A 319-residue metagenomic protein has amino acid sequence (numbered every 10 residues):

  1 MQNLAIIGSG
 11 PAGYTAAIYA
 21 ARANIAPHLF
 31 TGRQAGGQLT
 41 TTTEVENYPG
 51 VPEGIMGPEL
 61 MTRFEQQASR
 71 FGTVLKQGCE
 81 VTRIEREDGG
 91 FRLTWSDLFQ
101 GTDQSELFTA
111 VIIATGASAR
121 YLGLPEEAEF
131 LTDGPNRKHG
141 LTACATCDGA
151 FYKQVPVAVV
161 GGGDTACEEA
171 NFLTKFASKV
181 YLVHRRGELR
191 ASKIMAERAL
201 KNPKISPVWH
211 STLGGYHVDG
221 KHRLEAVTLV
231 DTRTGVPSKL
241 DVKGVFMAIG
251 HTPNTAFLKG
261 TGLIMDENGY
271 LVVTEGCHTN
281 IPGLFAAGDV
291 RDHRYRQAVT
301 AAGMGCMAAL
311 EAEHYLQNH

Functional and structural regions predicted by a protein language model:
M1-I7, L75-V155, T234-G235, F246 (+2 more regions): FAD-binding core/adjacent interface of flavoenzyme oxidoreductases
Q2-F71, C167-K193, M265: Beta1-alpha1 glycine-rich phosphate/pyrophosphate-binding loop at the start of Rossmann-like nucleotide-binding domains
G10-P11, Q34, A117-A119, D164-T165 (+1 more regions): Residue-level detector of alpha-helix initiation sites
L39-T41, L122-E126, L258: Conserved catalytic-core motifs of eukaryotic protein kinase domains, centered on the activation segment
A68-T102, E106-L107, T174-T274, H314-N318: A Rossmann-like FAD-binding core segment of flavoenzymes
E129-F151, I249-Y295, M304, H314: FAD-site-proximal beta/loop scaffold in flavoenzymes
T142-T174: Conserved FAD-binding catalytic core of PHBH/FMO-like flavoproteins
T300-L316: An active-site-proximal "capping" alpha-helix that borders the catalytic cofactor pocket
